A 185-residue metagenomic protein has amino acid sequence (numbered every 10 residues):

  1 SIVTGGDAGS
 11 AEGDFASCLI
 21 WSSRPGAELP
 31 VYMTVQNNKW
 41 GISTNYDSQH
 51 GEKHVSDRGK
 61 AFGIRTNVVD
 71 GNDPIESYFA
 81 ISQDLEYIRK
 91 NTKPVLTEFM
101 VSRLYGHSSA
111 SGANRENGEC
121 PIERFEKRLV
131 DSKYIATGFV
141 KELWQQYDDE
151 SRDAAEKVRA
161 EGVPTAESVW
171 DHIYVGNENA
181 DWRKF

Functional and structural regions predicted by a protein language model:
S1-A160: Glycine-rich ThDP/TPP pyrophosphate-binding loop and its adjacent helix/strand module within ThDP-dependent enzymes
D153-E156, A160-F185: C-terminal intrinsically disordered, low-complexity extensions immediately downstream of enzyme catalytic cores
